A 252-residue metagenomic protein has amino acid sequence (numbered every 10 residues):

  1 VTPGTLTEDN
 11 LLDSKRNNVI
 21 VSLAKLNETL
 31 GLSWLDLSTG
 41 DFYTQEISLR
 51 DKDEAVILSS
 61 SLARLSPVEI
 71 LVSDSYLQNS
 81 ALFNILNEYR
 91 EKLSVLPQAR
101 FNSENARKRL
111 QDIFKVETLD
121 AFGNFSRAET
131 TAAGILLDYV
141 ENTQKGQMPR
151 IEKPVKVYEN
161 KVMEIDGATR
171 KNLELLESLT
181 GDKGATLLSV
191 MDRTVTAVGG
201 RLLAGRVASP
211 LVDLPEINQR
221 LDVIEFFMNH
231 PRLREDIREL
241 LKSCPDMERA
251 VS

Functional and structural regions predicted by a protein language model:
V1-F226, E239-K242, D246-R249: Charged catalytic and DNA/RNA-contacting regions of genome-maintenance and nucleic-acid-processing enzymes
M228-I237: Amphipathic, charged alpha-helical scaffolds that flank and support histidine-based chemistry in signaling
